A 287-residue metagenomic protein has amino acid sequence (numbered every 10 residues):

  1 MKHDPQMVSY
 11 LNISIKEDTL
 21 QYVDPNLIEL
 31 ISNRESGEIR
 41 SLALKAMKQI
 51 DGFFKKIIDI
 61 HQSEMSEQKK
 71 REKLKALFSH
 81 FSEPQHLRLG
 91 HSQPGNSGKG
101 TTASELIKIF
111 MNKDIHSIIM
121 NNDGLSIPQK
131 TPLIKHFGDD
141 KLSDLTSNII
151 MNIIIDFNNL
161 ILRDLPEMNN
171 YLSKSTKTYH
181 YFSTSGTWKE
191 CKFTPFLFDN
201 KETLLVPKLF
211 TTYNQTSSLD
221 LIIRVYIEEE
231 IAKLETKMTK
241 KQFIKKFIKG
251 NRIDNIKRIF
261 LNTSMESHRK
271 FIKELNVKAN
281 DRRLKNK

Functional and structural regions predicted by a protein language model:
M1-N169: Long, contiguous, compositionally biased segments that the model treats as domain-scale units
S9, E17-Q21, E83-Q85, S175-K177 (+2 more regions): Generic structural motif recognizing short loop/turn segments at the entrances and edges of beta-strands
I161-S185: Short linear, low-complexity motifs centered on an aromatic residue
T178-K287: The feature marks a conserved, polyanion-engaging helical scaffold used by nucleic-acid processing enzymes and innate
